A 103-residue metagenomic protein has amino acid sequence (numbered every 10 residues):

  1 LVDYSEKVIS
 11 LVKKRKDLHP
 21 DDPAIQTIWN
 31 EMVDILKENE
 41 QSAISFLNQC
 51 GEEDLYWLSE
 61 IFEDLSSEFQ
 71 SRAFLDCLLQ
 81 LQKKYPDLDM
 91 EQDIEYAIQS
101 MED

Functional and structural regions predicted by a protein language model:
L1-L11, K37-Q49, S71-Q82: Amphipathic alpha-helical scaffolding segments comprising HEAT/armadillo-like alpha-solenoid repeats
L1-V33: Short terminal alpha-helical segments
R15-L18, N48-D54, E68, K83-L88: Solenoid-like repeat scaffolds
P20, D34-K37, E52, Q70: Residues in soluble alpha-helical coiled-coils and helical-bundle/repeat scaffolds
Q26-L36, S59-F69, E91-D103: Structural detector for internal amphipathic alpha-helices that build alpha-solenoid repeat scaffolds
